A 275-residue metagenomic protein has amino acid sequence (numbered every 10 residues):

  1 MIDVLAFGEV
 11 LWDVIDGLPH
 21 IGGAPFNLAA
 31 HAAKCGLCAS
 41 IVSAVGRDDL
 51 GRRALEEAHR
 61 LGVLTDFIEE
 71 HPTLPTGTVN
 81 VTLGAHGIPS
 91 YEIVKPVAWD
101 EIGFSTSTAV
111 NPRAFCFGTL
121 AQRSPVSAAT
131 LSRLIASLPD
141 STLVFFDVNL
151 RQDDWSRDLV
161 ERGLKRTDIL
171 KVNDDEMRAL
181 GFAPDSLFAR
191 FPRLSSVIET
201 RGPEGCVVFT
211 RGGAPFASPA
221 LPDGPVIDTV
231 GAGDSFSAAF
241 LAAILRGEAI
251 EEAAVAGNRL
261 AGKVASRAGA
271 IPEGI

Functional and structural regions predicted by a protein language model:
M1-L5, E57-R60, T65-E70, G84-F216: Ribokinase/PfkB-type carbohydrate-kinase core domain
I2-L5, P184-I275: Conserved phosphate-binding/catalytic region of the ribokinase-like
V4, D13-V79, L83-I88, I93-E101 (+1 more regions): Substrate-binding N-lobe of the ribokinase-like
G8: Active-site beta-alpha turn of Rossmann-fold NAD(P)-dependent dehydrogenases/reductases
W12, R47, L150-Q152, E176-M177 (+3 more regions): Short, glycine/acidic-enriched loop or turn micro-motifs at the edges of active sites
V14, C35, L61, S137-L138 (+5 more regions): Change "in soluble alpha/beta enzymes" to "in soluble alpha/beta proteins
L18, S43-A44, S124, L150 (+1 more regions): A generic secondary-structure micro-motif detector that highlights 1-2 residue hydrophobic/ambivalent hotspots embedded
G23, L50-G51, P75-G77, W155 (+4 more regions): Short secondary-structure boundary/hinge segments and terminal tails
